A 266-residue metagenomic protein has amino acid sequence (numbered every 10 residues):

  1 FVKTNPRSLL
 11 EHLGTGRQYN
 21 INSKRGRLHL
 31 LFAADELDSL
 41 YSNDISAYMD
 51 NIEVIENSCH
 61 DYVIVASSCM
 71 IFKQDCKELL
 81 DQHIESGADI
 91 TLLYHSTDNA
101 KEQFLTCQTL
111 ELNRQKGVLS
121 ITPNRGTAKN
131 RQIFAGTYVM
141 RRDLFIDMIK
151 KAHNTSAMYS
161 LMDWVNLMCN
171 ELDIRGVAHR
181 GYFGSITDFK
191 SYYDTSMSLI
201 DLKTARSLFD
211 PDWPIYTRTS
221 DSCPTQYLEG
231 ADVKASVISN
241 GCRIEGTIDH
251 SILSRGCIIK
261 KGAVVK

Functional and structural regions predicted by a protein language model:
F1-M197: Unchanged
D143, A152-K266: Left-handed beta-helix
